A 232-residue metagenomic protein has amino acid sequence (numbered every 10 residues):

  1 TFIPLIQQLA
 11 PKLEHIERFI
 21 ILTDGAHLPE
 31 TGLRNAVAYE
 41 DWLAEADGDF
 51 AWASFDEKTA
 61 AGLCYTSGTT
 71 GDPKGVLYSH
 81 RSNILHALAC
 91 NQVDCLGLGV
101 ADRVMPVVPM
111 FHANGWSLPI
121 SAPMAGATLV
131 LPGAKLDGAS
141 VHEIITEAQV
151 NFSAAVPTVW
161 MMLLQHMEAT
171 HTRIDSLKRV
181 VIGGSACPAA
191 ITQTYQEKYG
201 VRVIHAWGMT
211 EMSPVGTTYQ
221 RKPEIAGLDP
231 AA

Functional and structural regions predicted by a protein language model:
T1-D41: Structural core segment of the AMP-binding/adenylate-forming
T1-Q8, K74-L77, P106, T128-K135 (+1 more regions): Short beta-strand->loop structural element characteristic of the AMP-binding/adenylate-forming
F2-I3, T158-W160, C187: Alpha-helix capping/helix-boundary segments
D47-T59, L63-M105, S117, A127 (+1 more regions): Conserved adenylate-forming
A60, T66-T69, V104, M110 (+6 more regions): Conserved S/T- and glycine-rich ATP-binding loop of Class I adenylate-forming
I84-R103, A113-N151, H166: Conserved AMP-binding/adenylation subdomain of ANL enzymes
V107-H112, S185: Conserved AMP-binding
M124-A127, V150-A155, L164-A232: Gly/Ser/Thr-rich phosphate-binding loop
